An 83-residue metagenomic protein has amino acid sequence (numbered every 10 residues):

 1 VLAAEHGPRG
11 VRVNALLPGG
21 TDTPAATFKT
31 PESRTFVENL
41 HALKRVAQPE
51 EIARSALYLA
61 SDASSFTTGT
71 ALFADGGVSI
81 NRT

Functional and structural regions predicted by a protein language model:
A4, V11, A53-R54: Conserved active-site helix of classical SDR/Rossmann-fold NAD(P)-dependent CH-OH oxidoreductases
A4-E5, S65: Alpha-helical segment proximal to the catalytic Tyr-Lys
P8, P18-L40, E51, N81-T83: A glycine/serine/threonine-rich, flexible loop-to-helix segment that serves as the NAD(P) cofactor-binding "lid"
P8-V11, T70: Active-site loop of short-chain dehydrogenase/reductase
R12-D22, A60-A63, F73-D75: Conserved SDR Rossmann-fold cofactor-binding beta-strand/turn motif
H41-I52, A63: A conserved structural motif in NAD(P)-dependent oxidoreductases
L57, T68-T83: Short C-terminal tail/terminal secondary-structure segment of NAD(P)H-dependent dehydrogenase/reductase domains
